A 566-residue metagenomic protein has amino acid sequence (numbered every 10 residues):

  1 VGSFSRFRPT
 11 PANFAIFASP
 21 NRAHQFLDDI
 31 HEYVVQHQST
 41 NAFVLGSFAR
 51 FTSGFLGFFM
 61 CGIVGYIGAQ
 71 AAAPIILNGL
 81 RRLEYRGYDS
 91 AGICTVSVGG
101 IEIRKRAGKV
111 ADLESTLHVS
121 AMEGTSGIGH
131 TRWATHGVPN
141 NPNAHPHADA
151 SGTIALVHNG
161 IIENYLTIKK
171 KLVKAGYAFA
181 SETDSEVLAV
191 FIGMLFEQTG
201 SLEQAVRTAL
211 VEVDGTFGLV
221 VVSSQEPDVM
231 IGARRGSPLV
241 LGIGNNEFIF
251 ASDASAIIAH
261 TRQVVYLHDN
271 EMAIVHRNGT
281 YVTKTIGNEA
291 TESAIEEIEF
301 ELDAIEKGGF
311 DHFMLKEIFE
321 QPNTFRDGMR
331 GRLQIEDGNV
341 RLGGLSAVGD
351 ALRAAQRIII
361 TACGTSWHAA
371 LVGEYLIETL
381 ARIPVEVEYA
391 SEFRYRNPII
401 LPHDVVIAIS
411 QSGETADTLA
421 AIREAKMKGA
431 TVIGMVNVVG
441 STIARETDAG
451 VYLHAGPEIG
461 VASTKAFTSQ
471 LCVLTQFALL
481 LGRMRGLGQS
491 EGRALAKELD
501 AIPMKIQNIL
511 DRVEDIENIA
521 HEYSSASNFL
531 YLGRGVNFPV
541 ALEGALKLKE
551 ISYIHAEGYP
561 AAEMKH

Functional and structural regions predicted by a protein language model:
V1-G57: Intrinsic disorder/low-complexity segments
H31, F55-H312, K316, E320-R357 (+3 more regions): Conserved short alpha-helical segments that host acidic/polar catalytic motifs at enzyme active sites
Y66-A69, H158, A178, L195-T199 (+16 more regions): Hydrophobic alpha-helical scaffolding
G79-L83, R235-P238, Y266, G373-T379 (+4 more regions): Short, solvent-exposed amphipathic alpha-helical segments in soluble enzyme and RNA/protein-processing domains
S151, T261, A355, H403 (+2 more regions): Short, well-ordered alpha-helix to beta-strand connector turns
V157, V222, A233-R234, G242-G244 (+19 more regions): Generic beta-strand/beta-sheet core signal
Q321-F325, M329-I359, A449-H566: Active-site phosphate/pyrophosphate-binding segments
D350-L487, R493-A501: Glycine-rich phosphate-binding loops that contact phosphosugars or nucleotide phosphates
